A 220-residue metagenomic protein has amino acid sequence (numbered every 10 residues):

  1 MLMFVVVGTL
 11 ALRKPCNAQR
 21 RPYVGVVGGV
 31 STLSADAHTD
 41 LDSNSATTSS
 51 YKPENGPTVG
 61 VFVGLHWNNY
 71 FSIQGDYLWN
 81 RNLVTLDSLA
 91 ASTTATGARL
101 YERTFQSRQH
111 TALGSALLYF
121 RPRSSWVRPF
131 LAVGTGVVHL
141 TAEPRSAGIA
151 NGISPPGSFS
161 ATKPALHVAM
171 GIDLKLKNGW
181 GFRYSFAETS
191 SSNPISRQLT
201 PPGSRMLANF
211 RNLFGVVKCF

Functional and structural regions predicted by a protein language model:
M1-R20: Cleavable N-terminal export/targeting peptides
Q19-P22, T32, F62-I149, N209-F220: Gram-negative (and chloroplast) outer-membrane scaffold detector with strong preference for beta-barrel transmembrane
S31-V59, S158-A161: Surface-exposed strand-loop-strand hairpins of Gram-negative outer-membrane beta-barrel proteins
D36-N44, T85-S92, T141-G152, P194-P201: Outer-membrane beta-barrel translocator domains and adjoining extracellular loop/strand segments of Gram-negative
N44-S50, G97-F105, N151-S158, Q198-S204: Extracellular loop and loop/strand-boundary signature of outer-membrane beta-barrel proteins
Y51-P57, Q106-T111, S158-A165, M206-A208: Short sequence motifs at beta-strands and strand-loop junctions characteristic of Gram-negative outer-membrane
N82-L86, A95, L176-F220: Predominantly the C-terminal beta-signal and adjacent terminal strand-loop region of outer-membrane beta-barrel
A112-G114, L131-V137, T162-I172, E188: Hydrophobic alpha-helical segments of small multi-pass membrane proteins
